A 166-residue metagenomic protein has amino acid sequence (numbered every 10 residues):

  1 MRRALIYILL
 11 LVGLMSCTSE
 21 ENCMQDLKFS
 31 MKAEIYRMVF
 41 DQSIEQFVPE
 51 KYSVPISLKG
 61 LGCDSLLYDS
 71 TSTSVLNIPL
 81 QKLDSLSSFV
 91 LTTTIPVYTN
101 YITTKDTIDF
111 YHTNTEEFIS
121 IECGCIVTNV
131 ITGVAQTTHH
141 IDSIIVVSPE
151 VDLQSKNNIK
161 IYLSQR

Functional and structural regions predicted by a protein language model:
M1-A4: Positively charged n-region of N-terminal signal peptides that target proteins for export
I6-I8: Sec-dependent N-terminal signal peptides
L11, L58-G60, E122: Intrinsically disordered, low-complexity segments enriched in small/polar residues
G13-S16: C-terminal motif of bacterial Sec signal peptides marking the signal peptidase cleavage site
T18-Q25, S72-R166: Extracytoplasmic cysteine-anchoring/structural motifs
T18-Q81: Start-of-domain marker
